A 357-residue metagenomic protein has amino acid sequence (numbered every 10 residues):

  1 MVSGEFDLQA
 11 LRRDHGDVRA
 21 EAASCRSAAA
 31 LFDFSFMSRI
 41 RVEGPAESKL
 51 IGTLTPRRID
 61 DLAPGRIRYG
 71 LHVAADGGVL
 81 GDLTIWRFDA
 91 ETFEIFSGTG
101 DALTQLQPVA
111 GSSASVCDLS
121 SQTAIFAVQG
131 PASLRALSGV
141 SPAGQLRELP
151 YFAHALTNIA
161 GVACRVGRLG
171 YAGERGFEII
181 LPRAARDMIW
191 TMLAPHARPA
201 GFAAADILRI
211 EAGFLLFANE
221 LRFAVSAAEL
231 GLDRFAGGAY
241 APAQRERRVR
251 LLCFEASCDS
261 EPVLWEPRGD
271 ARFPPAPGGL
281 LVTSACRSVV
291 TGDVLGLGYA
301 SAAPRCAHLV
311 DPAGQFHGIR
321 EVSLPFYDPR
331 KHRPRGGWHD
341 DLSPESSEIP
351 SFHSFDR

Functional and structural regions predicted by a protein language model:
M1-R13, R19, I85-R357: Conserved, structured C-terminal
M1-V73, G78-L80, D341, S346 (+1 more regions): Acidic, proline/glycine-enriched N-terminal capping motif
